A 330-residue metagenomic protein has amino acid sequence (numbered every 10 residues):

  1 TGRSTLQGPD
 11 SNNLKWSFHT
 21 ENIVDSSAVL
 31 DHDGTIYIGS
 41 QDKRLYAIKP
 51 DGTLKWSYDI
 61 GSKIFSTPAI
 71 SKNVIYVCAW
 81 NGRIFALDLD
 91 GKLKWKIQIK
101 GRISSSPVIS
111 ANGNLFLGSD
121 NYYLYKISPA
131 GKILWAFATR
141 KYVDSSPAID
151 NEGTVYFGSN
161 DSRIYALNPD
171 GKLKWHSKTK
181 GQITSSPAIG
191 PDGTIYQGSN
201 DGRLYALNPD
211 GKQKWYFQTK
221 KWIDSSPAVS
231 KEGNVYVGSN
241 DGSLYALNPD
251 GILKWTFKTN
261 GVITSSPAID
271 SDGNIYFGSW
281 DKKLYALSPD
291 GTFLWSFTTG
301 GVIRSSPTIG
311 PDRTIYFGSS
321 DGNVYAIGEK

Functional and structural regions predicted by a protein language model:
T1-K330: Extracytoplasmic/lumenal domain signature
